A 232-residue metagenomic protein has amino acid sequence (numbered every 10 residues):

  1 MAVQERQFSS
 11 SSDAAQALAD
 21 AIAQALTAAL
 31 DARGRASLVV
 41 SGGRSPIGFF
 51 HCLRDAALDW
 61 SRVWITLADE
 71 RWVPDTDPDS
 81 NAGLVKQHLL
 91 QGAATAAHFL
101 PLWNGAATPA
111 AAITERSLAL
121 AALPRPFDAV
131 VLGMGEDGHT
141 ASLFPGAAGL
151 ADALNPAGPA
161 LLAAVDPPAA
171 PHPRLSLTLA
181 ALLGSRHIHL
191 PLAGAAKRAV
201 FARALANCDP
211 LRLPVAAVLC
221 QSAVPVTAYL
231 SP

Functional and structural regions predicted by a protein language model:
M1-L38: N-terminal glycine-/serine-/threonine-rich phosphate-binding loop
A2, A180, R186-P232: ATP/nucleoside-binding phosphotransfer catalytic cores, i.e., glycine-rich phosphate-binding loops
A2, S61-V131: Ligand-binding beta-strand-loop-alpha-helix segment within the catalytic cores of soluble metabolic enzymes
G34-S41, D128-V130: Short glycine-rich phosphate-binding loop at a beta-alpha junction
V40-S45, L132-E136, A193: Glycine-rich beta-strand-to-loop/alpha-helix junction loops that act as flexible
C52-W60, G83-K86, P145-L154, A206: A glycine- and small-aliphatic-rich helix-loop capping segment at beta-alpha/alpha-beta transitions that lines
A56-W64, A93, A153-N155, A180-S185 (+1 more regions): Short, conserved loop/helix-junction motifs that constitute active-site signature segments in enzyme catalytic cores
E136-A180: Class I SAM-dependent methyltransferase SAM-binding "motif I" and its flanking Rossmann-like core
